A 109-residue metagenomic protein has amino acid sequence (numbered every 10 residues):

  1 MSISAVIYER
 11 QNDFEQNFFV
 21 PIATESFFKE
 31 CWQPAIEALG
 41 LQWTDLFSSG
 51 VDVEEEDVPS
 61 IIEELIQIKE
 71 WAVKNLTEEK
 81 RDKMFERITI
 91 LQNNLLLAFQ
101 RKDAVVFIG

Functional and structural regions predicted by a protein language model:
M1-G109: Acidic (Asp/Glu-rich) sequence patches and key acidic residues that form negatively charged surfaces used
